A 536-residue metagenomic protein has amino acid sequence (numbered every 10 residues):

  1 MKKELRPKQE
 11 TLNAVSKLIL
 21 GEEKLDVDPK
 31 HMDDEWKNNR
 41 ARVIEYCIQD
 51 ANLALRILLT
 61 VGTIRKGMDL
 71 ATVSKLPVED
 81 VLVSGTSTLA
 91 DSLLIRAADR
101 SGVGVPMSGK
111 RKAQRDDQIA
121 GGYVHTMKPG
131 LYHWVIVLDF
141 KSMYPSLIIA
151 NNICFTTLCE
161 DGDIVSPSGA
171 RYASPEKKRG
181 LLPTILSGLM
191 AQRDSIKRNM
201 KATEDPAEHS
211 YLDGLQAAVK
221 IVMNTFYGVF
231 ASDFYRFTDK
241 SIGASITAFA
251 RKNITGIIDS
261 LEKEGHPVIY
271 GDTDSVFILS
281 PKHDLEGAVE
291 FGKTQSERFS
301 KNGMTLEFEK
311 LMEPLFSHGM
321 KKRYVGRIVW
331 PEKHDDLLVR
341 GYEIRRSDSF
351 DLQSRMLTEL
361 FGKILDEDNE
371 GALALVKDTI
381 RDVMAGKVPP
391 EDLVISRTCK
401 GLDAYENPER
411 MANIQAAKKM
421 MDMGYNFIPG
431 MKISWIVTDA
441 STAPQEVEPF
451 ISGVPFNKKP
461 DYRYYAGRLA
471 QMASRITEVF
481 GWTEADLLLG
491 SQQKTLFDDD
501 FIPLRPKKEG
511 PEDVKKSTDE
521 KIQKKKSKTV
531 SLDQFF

Functional and structural regions predicted by a protein language model:
M1-A51: Active-site-proximal helix-loop-helix substrate-binding element of RNase H-like nuclease domains
P7, R111-F230, K322-D335, V339 (+1 more regions): Catalytic nucleotidyl-transfer cores of nucleotide-processing enzymes
I19, N253-E264, E290-N302: Generic non-transmembrane alpha-helical segments
D33-S142, S146-I149, E208-K252, G256-S260 (+4 more regions): Common nucleic-acid-contacting/processivity interface regions adjacent to the catalytic cores of nucleic-acid enzymes
R193, G265-L279: Catalytic palm active-site di-aspartate
R193, M223, I254, D274 (+1 more regions): Hydrophobic, well-ordered secondary-structure elements that form the walls of internal hydrophobic environments
V276-K293: Catalytic palm subdomain of template-directed nucleic-acid polymerases, centered on the conserved carboxylate motif
V289-F536: C-terminal, non-catalytic extensions of nucleic-acid polymerases
